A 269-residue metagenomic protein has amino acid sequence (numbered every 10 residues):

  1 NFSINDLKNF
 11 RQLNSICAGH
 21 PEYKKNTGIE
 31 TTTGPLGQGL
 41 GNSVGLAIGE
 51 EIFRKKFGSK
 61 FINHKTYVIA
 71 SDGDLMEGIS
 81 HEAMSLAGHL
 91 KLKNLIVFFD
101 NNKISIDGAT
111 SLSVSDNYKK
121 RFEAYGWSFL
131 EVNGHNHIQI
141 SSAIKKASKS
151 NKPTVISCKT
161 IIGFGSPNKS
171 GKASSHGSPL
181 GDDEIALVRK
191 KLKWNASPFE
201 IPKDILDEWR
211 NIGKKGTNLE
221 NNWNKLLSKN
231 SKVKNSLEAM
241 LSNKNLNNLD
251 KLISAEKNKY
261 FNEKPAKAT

Functional and structural regions predicted by a protein language model:
N1-Y67, D207-T269: Thiamine diphosphate
I16, K25-N211: Glycine-rich ThDP/TPP pyrophosphate-binding loop and its adjacent helix/strand module within ThDP-dependent enzymes
